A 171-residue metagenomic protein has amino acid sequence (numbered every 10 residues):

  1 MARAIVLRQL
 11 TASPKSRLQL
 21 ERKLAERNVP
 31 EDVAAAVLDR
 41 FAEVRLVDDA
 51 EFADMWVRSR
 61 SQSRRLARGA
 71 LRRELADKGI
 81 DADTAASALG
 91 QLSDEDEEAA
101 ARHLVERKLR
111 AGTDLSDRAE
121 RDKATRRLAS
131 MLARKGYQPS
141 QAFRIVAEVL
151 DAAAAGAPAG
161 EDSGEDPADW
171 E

Functional and structural regions predicted by a protein language model:
M1-E171: An alpha-helical, amphipathic repeat domain used for nucleic-acid recognition, typified by the mTERF helical solenoid
